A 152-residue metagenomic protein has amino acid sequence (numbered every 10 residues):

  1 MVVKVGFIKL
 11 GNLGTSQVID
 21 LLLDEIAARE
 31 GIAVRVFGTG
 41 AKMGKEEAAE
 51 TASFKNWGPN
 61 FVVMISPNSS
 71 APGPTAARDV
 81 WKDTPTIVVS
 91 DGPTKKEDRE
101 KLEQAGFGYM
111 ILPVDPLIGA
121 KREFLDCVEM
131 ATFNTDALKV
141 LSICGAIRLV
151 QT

Functional and structural regions predicted by a protein language model:
M1-V89: Metallocofactor- and cofactor-centric catalytic cores in central/energy metabolism, strongly enriched
V34-V36, V62-M64, S90-P93, V114-L117 (+1 more regions): Short, surface-exposed, polar/charged, turn-prone segments marking secondary-structure boundaries
T75-T86, M110-D115, T135-C144: Short secondary-structure transition/capping segments
I87-N134: Long, charge-dense
E123, C127-T152: A conserved mid-domain beta-alpha-beta active-site/ligand-binding segment of alpha/beta enzyme cores
